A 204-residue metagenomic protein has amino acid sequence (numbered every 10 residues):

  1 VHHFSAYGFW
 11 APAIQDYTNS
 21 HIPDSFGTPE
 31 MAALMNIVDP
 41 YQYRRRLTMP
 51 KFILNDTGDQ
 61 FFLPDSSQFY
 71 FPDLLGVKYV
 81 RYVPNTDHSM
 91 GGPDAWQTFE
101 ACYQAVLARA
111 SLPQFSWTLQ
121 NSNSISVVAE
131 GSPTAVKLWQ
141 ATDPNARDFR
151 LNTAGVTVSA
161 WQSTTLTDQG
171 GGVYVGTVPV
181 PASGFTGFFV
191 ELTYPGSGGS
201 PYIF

Functional and structural regions predicted by a protein language model:
V1-F26, R81-P84, S89-Q97: Hydrolase active-site cap/lid region
G27-Y43: Active-site nucleophile elbow and catalytic-triad environment of alpha/beta-hydrolase enzymes
L47, I53-N55, D59: Short beta-strand/loop motif that positions the catalytic acidic residue of the alpha/beta-hydrolase fold
Q60-S66, G91: Conserved alpha/beta-hydrolase "acid-adjacent" motif
S67-V77: Conserved loop-alpha-helix segment in the C-terminal half of the alpha/beta-hydrolase fold that carries the catalytic
D94-Q140, V158-P179: Surface beta-strand/loop "capping" patches
T134-D143, R147-F149, G187-V190: Beta-strand-rich binding/interaction modules
A182-S197: Short, aromatic- and glycine-rich surface loops/edge beta-strands on solvent-exposed regions
